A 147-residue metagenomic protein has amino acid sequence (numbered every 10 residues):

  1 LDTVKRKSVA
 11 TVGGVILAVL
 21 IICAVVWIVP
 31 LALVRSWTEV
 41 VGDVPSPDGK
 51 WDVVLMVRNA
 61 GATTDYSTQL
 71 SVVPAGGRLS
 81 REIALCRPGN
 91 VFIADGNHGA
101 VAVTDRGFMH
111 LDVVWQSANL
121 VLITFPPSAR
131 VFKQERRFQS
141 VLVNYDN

Functional and structural regions predicted by a protein language model:
L1-V4: Juxtamembrane low-complexity tails/linkers enriched in Ser/Thr-Pro and polybasic
R6-I22, P88-N147: Acidic, small-residue rich beta-repeat scaffolds with periodic aromatic anchors
W27-I83: N-terminal export/targeting and maturation segments
